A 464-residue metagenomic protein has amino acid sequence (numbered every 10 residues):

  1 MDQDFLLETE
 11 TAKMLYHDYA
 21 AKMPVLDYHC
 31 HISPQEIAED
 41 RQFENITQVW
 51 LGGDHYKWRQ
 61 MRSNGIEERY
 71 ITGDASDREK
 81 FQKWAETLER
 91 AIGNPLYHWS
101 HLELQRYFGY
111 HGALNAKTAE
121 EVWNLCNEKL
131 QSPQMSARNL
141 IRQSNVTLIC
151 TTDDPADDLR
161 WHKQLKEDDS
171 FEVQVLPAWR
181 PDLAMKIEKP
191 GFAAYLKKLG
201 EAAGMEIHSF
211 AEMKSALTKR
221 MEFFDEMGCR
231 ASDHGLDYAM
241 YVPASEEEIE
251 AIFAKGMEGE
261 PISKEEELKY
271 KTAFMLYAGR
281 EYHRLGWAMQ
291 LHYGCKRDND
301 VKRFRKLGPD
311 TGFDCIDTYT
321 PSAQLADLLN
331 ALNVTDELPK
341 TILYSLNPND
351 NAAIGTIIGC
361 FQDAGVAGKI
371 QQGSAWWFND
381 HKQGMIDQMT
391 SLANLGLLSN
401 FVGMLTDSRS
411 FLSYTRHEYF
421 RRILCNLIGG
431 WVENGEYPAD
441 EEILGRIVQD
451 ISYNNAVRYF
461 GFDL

Functional and structural regions predicted by a protein language model:
M1-L285, E337-P339, L343-G355, G359-L464: Metal-cofactor-binding active-site regions of metalloenzymes
S263-K264, F313-Y319: A short acidic, glycine-rich active-site loop that binds or catalyzes chemistry on phosphate/adenosine moieties
M289-L291: C-terminal amphipathic alpha-helical interaction region
D300: Hard-cation-handling environments
F304-G312: Short glycine/proline- and charge-enriched loop/turn segments that cap or connect secondary-structure elements
Y319-L325: Divalent-cation-assisted or electrostatically stabilized phosphate/pyrophosphate-binding catalytic cores
L328-V334: Short, basic/hydrophobic alpha-helical segments
